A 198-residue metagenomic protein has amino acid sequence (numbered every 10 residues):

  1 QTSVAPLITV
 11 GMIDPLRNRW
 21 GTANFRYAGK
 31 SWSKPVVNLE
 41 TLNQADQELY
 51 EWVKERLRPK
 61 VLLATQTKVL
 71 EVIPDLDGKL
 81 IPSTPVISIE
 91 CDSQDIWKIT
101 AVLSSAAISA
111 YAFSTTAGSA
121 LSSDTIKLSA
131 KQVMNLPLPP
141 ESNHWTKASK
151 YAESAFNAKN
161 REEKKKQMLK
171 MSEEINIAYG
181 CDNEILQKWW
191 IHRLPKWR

Functional and structural regions predicted by a protein language model:
Q1-T146: Polybasic, glycine- and aromatic-enriched phosphate-binding surface used to engage nucleic acids
V4, P140-R198: Non-catalytic DNA-recognition/assembly elements of restriction-modification systems
